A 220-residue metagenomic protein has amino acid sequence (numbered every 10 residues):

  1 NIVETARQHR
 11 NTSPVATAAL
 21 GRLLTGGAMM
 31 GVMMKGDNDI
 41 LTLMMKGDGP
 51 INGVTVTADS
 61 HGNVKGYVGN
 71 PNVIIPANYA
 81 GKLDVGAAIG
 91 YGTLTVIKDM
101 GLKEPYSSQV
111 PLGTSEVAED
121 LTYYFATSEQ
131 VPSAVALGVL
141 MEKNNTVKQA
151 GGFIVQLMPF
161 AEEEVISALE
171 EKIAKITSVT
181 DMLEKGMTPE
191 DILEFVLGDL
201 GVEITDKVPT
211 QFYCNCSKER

Functional and structural regions predicted by a protein language model:
N1-D206: Interaction interfaces in information-processing and related assembly proteins
T210-N215: The −1 position to Zn-ligating cysteines in a subset of zinc-ribbon hairpins
K218-R220: Iron-sulfur (Fe-S) cluster-binding segments and ferredoxin-like electron-carrier domains, especially [2Fe-2S]
